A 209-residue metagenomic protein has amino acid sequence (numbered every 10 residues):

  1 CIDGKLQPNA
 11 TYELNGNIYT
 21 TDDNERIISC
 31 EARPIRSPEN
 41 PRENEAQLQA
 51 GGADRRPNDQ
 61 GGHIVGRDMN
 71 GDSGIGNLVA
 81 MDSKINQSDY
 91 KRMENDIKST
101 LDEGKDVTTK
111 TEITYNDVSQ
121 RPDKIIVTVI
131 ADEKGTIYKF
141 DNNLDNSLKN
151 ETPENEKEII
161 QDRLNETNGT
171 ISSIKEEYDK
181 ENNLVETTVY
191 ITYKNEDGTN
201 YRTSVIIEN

Functional and structural regions predicted by a protein language model:
K5-E196, N200-I207: Domain-level detector of nuclease and nuclease-like folds in predominantly extracellular/periplasmic contexts
